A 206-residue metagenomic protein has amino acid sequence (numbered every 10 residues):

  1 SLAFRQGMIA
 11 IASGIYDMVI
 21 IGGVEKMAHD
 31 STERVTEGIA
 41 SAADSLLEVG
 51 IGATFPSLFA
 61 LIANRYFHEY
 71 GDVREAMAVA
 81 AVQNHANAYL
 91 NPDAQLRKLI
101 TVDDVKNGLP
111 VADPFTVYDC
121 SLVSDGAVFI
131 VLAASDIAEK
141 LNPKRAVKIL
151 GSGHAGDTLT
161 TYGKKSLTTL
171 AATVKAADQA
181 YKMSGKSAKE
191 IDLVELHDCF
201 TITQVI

Functional and structural regions predicted by a protein language model:
S1-E25, S57-L90, I130-D136: Active-site-proximal alpha-helical scaffold in enzymes
S1-V19, K26-L58, L96-L122, D157 (+1 more regions): Conserved catalytic cysteine-centered active-site region of acyl-thioester-dependent Claisen-condensing enzymes
A3, G7, I11, F129 (+3 more regions): Stable alpha-helical structural segments in soluble proteins, enriched in small hydrophobic residues
R5, E75, N87-N91, L99-T101 (+3 more regions): Metallocofactor- and cofactor-centric catalytic cores in central/energy metabolism, strongly enriched
V19-V24, E75-V82, K144-G153, A188-H197: Beta-strand segments within the central parallel beta-sheet cores of soluble alpha/beta enzyme folds
S45, A78-V79, P110-Q179, M183: Condensing-enzyme catalytic core mediating Claisen C-C bond formation in acyl metabolism
F67-G71, A176-E190: Phosphate/pyrophosphate-binding loops at sites that engage ATP/ADP/AMP, CoA/4′-phosphopantetheine, polyphosphate
T161-S166, D198-I206: Short glycine/threonine-rich loop-to-helix capping motif typified by GTGT followed within a few residues by an Asp-Pro
